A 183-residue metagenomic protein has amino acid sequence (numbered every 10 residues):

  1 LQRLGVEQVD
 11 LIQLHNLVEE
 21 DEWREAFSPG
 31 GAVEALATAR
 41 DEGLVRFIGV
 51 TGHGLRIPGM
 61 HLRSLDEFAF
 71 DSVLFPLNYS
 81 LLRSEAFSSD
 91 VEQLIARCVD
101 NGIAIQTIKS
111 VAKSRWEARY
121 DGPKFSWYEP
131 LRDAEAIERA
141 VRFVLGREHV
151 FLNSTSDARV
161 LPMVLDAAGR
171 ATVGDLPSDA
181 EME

Functional and structural regions predicted by a protein language model:
Q2-R24: Active-site groove signature of glycoside hydrolases
L17-E183: Beta/alpha (TIM)-barrel catalytic core signal, keyed to glycine-rich beta->alpha loops juxtaposed to Asp/Glu that bind
